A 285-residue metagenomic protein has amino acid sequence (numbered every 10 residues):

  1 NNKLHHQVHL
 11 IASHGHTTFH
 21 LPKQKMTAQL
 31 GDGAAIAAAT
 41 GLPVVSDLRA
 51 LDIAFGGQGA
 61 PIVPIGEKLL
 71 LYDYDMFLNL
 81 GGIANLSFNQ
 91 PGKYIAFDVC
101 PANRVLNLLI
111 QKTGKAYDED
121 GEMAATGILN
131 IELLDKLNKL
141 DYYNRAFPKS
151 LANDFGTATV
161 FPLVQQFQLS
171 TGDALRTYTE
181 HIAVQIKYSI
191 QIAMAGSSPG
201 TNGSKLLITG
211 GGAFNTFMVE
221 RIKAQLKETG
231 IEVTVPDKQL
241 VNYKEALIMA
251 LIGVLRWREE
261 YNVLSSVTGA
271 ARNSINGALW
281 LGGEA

Functional and structural regions predicted by a protein language model:
N1-G33: Short beta-strand-loop/turn "lid" adjacent to the catalytic site in phosphate-handling enzymes
N1-H9, Y188-G203: Phosphate/pyrophosphate-binding loops at sites that engage ATP/ADP/AMP, CoA/4′-phosphopantetheine, polyphosphate
H5, L133, A174, S189 (+4 more regions): Non-transmembrane, aqueous-exposed alpha-helical and coiled segments at domain scale
T18, G203-K223: Glycine-rich phosphate-binding loops at beta-strand->alpha-helix junctions
P22-T27, A34, A38, L42-Y117 (+1 more regions): Phosphate-binding/catalytic loop of phosphoryl-transfer enzymes
G92-A183, K187, R258-E259, R272-A285: Conserved ATP-utilizing enzyme core subdomain
Y117-A125, A183, N215-Q225, I231: Extended, folded domain segments that form the structural surfaces/walls around functional sites
E180, P236-A285: Glycine-rich phosphate-binding/hydrolytic loop that grips phosphoryl groups
